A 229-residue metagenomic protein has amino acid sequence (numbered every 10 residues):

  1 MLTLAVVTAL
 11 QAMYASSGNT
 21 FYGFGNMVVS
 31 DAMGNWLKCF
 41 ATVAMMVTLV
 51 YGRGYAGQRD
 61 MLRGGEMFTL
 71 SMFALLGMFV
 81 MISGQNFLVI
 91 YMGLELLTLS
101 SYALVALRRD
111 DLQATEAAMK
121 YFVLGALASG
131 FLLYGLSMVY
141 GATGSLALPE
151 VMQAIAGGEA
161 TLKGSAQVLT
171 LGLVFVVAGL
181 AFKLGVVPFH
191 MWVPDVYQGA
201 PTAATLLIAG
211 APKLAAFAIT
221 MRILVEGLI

Functional and structural regions predicted by a protein language model:
M1-I229: Alpha-helical transmembrane segments of multi-pass membrane proteins predominantly involved in bioenergetics
